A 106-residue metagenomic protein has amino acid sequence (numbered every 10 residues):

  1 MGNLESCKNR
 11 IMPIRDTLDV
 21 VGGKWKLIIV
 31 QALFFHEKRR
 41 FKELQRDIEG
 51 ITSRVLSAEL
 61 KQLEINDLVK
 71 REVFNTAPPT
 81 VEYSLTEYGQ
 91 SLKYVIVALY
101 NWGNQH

Functional and structural regions predicted by a protein language model:
M1-R10, R46-D47: Recognition helices and adjacent regulatory flanks at domain boundaries
M12-T52, N75-T76, E82: N-terminal helix-turn-helix DNA-binding core of bacterial DNA-binding proteins
V55: Residues in the helix-turn-helix
E59: Residues within the DNA-recognition helix of helix-turn-helix
Q62-E64: C-terminal flanking helix
D67: Glycine-centered, phosphate/nucleic-acid-interacting loop/turn motifs that mediate DNA/RNA or nucleotide
R71: Short beta-strand "wing" residues that participate in macromolecule-binding interfaces
N75-A98: Basic, amphipathic "hinge/linker" alpha-helix immediately C-terminal to the N-terminal HTH DNA-binding motif
